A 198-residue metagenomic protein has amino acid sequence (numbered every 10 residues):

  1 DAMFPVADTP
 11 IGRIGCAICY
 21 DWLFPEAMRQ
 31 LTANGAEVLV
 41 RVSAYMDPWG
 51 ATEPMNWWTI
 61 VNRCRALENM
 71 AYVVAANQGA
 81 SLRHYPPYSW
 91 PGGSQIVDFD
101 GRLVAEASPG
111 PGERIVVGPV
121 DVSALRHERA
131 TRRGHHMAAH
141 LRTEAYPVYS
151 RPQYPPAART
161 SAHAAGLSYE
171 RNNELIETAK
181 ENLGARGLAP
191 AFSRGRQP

Functional and structural regions predicted by a protein language model:
D1-P5, W22-F24: Active-site glycine-rich loop that binds ribose-phosphate moieties when present
P10: Ligand-binding pocket scaffold of soluble enzyme catalytic domains
R13, W22-V116: CN hydrolase (nitrilase-like) catalytic-core segments centered on the catalytic cysteine and neighboring Lys/Glu
N77-P198: C-terminal beta-strand edge segments of enzyme domains
